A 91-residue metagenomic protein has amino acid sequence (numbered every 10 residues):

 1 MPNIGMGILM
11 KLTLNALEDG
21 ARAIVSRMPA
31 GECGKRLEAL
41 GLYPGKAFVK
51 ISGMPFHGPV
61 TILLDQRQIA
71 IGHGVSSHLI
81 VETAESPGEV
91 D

Functional and structural regions predicted by a protein language model:
P2-D91: Compact, glycine-rich, soluble single-domain proteins
